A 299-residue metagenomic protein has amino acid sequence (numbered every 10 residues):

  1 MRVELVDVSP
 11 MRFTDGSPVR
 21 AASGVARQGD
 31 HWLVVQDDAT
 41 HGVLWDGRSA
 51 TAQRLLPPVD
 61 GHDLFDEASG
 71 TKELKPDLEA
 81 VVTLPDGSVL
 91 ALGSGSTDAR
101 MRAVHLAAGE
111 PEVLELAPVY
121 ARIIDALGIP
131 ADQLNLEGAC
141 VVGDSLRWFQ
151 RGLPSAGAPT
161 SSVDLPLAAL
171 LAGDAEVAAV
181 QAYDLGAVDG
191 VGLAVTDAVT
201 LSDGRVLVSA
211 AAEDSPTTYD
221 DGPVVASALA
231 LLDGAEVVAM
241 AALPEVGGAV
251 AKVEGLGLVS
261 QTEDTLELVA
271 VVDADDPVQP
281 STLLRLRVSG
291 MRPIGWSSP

Functional and structural regions predicted by a protein language model:
M1-P299: Sequence/structural signature of beta-propeller domains
